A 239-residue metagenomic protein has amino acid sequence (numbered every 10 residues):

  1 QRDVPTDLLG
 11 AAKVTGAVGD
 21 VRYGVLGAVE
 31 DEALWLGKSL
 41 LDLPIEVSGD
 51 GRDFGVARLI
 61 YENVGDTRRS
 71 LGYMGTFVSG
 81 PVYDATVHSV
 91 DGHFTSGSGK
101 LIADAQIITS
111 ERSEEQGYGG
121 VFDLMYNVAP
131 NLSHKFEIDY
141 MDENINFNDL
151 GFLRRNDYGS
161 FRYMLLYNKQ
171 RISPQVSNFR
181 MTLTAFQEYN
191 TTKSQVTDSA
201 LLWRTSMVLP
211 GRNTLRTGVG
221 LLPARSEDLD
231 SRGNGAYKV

Functional and structural regions predicted by a protein language model:
Q1-L34, K38-G65, R154, N168-P174: Outer-membrane beta-barrel initiation region
R2, L43-D50, V78-Y83, H93 (+2 more regions): Alpha-helix capping and helix-loop boundary segments enriched in small/acidic/polar residues
D7, A105-V239: Exposed, low-structure sequence patches enriched in small/polar residues
D7, K38-P44, S70-F77, F147-N148 (+1 more regions): Glycine- and acidic
V14, L59, G92, F136 (+1 more regions): Conserved, mostly hydrophobic/aromatic
G16-V18, V25-V29, Y73-G75, A105 (+1 more regions): Glycine-rich, histidine-containing beta strand-loop boundary motifs that form or position
G19-D20, G65-T67, G97-G99, P130 (+2 more regions): Short coil turns and loop connectors of transmembrane beta-barrels in diderm outer membranes and organellar homologs
F54-E111, N178-T182: Surface-exposed extracellular loop regions of Gram-negative outer-membrane beta-barrel proteins
